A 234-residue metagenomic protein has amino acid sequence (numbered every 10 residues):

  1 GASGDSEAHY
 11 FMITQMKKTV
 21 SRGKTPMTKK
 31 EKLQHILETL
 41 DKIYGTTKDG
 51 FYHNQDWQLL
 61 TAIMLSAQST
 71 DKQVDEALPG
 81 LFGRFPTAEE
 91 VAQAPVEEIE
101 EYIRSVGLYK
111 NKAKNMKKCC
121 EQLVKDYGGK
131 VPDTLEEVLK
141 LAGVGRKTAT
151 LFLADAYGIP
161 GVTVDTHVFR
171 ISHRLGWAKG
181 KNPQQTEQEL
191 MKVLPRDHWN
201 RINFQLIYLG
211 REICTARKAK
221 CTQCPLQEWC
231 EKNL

Functional and structural regions predicted by a protein language model:
G1-G4, G23: Residue-identity detector for glycine
E7-I13: Short terminal hydrophobic/aromatic SLiMs and anchors at protein ends
K17-T19: Polybasic, lysine-rich low-complexity intrinsically disordered segments
T28-L234: Catalytic cores of DNA base-excision repair glycosylases
